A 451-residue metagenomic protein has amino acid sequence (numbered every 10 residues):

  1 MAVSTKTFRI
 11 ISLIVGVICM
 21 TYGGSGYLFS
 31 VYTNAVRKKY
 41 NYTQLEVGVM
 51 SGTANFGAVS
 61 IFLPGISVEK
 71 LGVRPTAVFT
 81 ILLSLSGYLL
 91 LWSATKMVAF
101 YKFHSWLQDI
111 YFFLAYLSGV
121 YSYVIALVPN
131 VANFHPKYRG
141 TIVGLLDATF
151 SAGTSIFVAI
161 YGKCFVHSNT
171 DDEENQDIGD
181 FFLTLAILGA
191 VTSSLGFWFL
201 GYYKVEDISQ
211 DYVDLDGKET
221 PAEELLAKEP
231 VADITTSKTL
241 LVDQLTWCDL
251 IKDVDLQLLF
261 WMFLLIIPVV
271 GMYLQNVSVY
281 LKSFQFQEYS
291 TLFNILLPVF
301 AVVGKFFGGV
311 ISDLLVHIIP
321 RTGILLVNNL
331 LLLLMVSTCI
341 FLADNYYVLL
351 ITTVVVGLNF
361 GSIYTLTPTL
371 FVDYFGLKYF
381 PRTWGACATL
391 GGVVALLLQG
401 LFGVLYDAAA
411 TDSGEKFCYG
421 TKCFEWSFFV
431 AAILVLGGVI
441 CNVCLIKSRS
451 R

Functional and structural regions predicted by a protein language model:
G26-V36, W247-G308, L398-Q399: Extracytoplasmic gate region of multi-pass secondary transporters
V36, G119-H135, R139-V143, V277 (+1 more regions): Intracellular juxtamembrane helix-capping segments at the cytosolic ends of symmetry-related transmembrane helices
G52-I66, I295-G308: Central cavity-lining transmembrane alpha-helices of secondary-active solute carriers, predominantly the Major
A58, K137-V166, L188-G189, F300-A301 (+1 more regions): Glycine-rich segments within core transmembrane alpha-helices of 12-TM secondary carriers
L82-Y101, L331-A343: C-terminal ends and interior cores of transmembrane alpha-helices in multi-pass membrane transporters/permeases
Y101-S122, V348-S362: Hydrophobic core of transmembrane alpha-helices in multi-pass small-molecule transporters, especially MFS/SLC-type
V191-W261: Long, low-complexity inter-transmembrane loops of multi-pass membrane transporters
V269, F284-Q285, Y289, F300 (+3 more regions): C-terminal transmembrane helical hairpin of 12-TM major facilitator-type secondary transporters
